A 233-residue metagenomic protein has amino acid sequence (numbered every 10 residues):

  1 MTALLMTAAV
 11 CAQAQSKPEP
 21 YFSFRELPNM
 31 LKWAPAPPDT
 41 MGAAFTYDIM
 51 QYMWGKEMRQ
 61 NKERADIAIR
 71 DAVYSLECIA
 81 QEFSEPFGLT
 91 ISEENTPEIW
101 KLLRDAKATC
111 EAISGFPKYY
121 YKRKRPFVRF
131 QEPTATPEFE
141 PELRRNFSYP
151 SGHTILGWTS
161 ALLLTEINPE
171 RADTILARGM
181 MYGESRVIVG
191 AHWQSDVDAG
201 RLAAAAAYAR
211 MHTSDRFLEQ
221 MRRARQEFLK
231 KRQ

Functional and structural regions predicted by a protein language model:
L4-Q13: Hydrophobic h-region of N-terminal signal peptides that target proteins for export in Gram-negative bacteria
T7, L164-T165, G183, Y208-M211 (+1 more regions): Generic helix-packing signal
A12-Q13, E132, L162-L163, G200 (+2 more regions): Residue-level detector of alpha-helical segments with a strong bias toward transmembrane helices and their helix-loop
S16-V189, T213, Q220: Hydrophobic alpha-helical bundle signature of multipass membrane enzymes
H153-G157, G190-E227: Alpha-helical transmembrane segments that form the membrane-embedded catalytic/substrate-binding core of multi-pass
